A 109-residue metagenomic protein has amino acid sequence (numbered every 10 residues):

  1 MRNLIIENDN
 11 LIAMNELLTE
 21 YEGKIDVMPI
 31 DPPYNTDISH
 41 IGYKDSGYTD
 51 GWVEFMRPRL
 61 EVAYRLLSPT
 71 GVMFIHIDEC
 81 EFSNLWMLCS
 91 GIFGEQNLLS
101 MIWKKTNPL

Functional and structural regions predicted by a protein language model:
M1-L109: Core catalytic lobe of class I
